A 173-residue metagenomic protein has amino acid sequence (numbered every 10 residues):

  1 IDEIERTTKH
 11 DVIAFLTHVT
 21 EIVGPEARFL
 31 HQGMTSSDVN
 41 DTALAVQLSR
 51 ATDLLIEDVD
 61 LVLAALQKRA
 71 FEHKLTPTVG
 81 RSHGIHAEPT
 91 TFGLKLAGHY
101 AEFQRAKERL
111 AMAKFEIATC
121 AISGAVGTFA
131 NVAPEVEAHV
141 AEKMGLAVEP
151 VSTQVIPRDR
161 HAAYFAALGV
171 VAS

Functional and structural regions predicted by a protein language model:
I1-F129, A133-A141, V148: A helix-coil-helix interface module used to build multimeric assemblies and to scaffold catalytic/cofactor sites
A106, L110, G124, Q154-S173: Glycine-rich anion/phosphate-binding loop at the beta-strand->alpha-helix junction
H139-D159: TM-loop-TM module centered on a large, flexible mid-protein loop between adjacent transmembrane helices in multi-pass
